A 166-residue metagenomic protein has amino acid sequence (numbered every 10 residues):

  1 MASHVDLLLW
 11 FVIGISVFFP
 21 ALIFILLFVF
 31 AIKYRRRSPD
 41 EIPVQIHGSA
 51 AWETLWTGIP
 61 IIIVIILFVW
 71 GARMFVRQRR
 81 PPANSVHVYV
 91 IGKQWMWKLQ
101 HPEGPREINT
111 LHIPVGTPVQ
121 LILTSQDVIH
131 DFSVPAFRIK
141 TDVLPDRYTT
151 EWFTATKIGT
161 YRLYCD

Functional and structural regions predicted by a protein language model:
M1-F11, A31-D166: Non-transmembrane, membrane-proximal soluble domains of secreted or membrane proteins
S16-F18, P60: Functionalized membrane-embedded alpha-helices
F18-Y34: Alpha-helical transmembrane segments
